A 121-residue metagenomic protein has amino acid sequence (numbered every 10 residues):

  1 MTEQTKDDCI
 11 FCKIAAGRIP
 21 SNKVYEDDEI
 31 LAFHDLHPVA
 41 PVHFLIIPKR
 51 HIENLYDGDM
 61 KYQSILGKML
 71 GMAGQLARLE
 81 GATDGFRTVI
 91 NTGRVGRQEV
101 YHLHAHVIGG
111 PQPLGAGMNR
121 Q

Functional and structural regions predicted by a protein language model:
M1-Q121: HIT superfamily nucleotide-processing domains
